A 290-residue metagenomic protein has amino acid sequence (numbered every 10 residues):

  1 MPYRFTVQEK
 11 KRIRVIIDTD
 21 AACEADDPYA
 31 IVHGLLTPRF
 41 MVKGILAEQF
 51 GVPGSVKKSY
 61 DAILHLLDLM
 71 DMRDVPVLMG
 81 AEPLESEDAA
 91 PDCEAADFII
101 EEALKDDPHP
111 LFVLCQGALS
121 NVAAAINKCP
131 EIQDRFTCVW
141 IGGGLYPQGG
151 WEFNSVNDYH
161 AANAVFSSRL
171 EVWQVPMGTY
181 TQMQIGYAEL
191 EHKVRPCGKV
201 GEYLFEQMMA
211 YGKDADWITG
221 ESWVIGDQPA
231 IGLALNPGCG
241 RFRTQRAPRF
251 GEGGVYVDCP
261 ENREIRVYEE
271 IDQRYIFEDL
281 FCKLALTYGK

Functional and structural regions predicted by a protein language model:
M1-K290: N-terminal acidic, glycine/proline-rich low-complexity segments
